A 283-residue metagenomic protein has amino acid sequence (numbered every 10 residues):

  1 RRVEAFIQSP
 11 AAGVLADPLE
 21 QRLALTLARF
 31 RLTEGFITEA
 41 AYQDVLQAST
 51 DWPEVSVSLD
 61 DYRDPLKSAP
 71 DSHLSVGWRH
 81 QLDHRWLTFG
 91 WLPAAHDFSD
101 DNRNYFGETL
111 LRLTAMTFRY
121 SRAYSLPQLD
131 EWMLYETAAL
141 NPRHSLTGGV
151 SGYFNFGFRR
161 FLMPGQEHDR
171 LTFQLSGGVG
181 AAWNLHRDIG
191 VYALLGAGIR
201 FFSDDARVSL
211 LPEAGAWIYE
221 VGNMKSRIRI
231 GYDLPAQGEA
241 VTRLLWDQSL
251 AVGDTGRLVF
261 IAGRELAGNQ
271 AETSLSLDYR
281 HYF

Functional and structural regions predicted by a protein language model:
R1-F106: Outer-membrane beta-barrel initiation region
P10, V14-L19, A69-D71, A95 (+3 more regions): Phosphate/adenylate-binding glycine loop and adjacent helical scaffold
H73-S75, G90, S151-N155, G190-L194 (+3 more regions): Residue-level detector of the transmembrane beta-barrel scaffold of outer-membrane proteins
W78-L82, A95-D97, T117-Y124, A138 (+9 more regions): Transmembrane beta-strands of outer-membrane beta-barrel pores
D83-L87, L126-W132, D169-L175, A206-P212 (+2 more regions): Residues that define the transmembrane beta-barrel architecture of outer-membrane proteins
H96-L113, A139-G149, W183-Y192, Y219-I228 (+2 more regions): Repeated loop/turn-to-beta-strand initiation elements of outer-membrane beta-barrel proteins
S125-L194: Gram-negative (and chloroplast) outer-membrane scaffold detector with strong preference for beta-barrel transmembrane
W246-A251, A271-F283: Outer-membrane beta-barrel "beta-signal"
